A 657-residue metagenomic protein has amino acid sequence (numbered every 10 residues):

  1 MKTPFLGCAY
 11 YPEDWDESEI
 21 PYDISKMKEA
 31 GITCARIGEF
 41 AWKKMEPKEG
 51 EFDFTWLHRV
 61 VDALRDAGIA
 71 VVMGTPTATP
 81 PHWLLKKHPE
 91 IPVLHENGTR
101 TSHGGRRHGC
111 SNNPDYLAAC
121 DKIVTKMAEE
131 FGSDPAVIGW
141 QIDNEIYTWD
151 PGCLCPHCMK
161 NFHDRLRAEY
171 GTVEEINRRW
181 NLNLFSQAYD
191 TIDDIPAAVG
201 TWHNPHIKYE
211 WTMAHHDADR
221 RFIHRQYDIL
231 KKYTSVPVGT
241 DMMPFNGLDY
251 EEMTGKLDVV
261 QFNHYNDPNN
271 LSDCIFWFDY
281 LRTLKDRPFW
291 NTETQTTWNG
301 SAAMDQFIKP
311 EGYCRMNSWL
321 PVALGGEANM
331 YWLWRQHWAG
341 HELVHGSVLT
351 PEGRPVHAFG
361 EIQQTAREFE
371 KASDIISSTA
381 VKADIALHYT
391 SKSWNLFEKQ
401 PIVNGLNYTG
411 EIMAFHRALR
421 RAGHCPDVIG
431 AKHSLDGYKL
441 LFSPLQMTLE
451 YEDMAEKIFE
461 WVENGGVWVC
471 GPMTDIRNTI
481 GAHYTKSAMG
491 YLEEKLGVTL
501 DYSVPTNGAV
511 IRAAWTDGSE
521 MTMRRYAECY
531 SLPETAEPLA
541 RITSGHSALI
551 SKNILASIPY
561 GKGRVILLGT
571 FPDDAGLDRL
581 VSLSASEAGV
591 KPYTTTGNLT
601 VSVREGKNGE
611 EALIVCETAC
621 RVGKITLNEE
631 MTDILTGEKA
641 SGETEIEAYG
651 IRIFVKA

Functional and structural regions predicted by a protein language model:
K2-L6, G31-T33, R65-V71, S133-I138 (+6 more regions): Short, well-ordered coil/turn segments that N-cap beta-strands
L6-W15, F40-T55, S102-D121, I146-D150 (+6 more regions): The substrate-binding groove and active-site-proximal loops of carbohydrate-active enzymes, especially glycoside
C8, M27, A35, L64 (+9 more regions): Conserved, mostly hydrophobic/aromatic
D14-E29, C120-K126, M242-M253, C274 (+1 more regions): Short, acidic/polar
Y22-K28, R36-R100, R225-Y233, T448: Aromatic-lined substrate-binding rim segments of carbohydrate-active enzymes
N97, T101-V259, D273-D279: Polysaccharide-binding and catalytic clefts of secreted carbohydrate-active enzymes
I192, K232, Y265-A657: Carbohydrate-binding surfaces of carbohydrate-active enzymes
